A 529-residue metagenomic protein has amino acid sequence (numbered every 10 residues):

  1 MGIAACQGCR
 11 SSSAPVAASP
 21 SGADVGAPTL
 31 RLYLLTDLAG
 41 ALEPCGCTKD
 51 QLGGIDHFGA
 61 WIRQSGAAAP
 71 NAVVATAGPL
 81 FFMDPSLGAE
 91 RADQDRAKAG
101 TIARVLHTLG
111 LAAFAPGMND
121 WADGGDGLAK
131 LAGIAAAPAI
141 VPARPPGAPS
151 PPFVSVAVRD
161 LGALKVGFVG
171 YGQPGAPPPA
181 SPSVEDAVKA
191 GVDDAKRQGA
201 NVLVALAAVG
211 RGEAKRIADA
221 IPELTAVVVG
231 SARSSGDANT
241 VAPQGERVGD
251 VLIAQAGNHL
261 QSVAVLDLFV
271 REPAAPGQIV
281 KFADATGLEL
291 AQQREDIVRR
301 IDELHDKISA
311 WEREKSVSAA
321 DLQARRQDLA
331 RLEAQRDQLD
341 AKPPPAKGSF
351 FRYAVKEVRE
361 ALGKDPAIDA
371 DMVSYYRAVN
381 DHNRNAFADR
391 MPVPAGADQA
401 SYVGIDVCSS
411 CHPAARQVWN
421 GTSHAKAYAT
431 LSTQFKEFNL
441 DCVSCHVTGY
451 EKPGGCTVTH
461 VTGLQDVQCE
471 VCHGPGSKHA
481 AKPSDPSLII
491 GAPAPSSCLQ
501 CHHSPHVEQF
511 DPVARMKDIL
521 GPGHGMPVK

Functional and structural regions predicted by a protein language model:
M1-A4: Bacterial N-terminal signal peptides
C6-A378: Acidic, metal/ion-coordinating pockets
G26-T29, L38, T286-K307, R313-K529: Short sequence/structural segments immediately N-terminal
